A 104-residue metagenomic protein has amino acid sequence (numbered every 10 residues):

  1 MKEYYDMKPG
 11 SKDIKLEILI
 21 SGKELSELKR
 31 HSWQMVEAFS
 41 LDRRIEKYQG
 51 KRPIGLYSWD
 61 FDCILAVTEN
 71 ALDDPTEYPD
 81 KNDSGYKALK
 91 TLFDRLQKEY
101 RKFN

Functional and structural regions predicted by a protein language model:
M1-N104: Positively charged, low-complexity terminal tracts and the immediately adjacent first secondary-structure elements
